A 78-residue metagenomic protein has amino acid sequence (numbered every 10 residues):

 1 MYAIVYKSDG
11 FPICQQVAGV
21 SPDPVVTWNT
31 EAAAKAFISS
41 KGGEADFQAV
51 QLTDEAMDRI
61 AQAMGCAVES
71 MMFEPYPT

Functional and structural regions predicted by a protein language model:
M1-T78: Conserved NAD+-utilizing ADP-ribose enzyme module
